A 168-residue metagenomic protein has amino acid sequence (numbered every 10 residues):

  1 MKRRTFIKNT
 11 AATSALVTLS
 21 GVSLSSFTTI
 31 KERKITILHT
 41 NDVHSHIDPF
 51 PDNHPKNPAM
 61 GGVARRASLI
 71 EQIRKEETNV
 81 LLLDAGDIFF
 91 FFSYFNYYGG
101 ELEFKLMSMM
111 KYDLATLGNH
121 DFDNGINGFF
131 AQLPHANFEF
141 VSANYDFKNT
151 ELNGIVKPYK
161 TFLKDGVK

Functional and structural regions predicted by a protein language model:
R3-K168: Acidic, metal/ion-coordinating pockets
